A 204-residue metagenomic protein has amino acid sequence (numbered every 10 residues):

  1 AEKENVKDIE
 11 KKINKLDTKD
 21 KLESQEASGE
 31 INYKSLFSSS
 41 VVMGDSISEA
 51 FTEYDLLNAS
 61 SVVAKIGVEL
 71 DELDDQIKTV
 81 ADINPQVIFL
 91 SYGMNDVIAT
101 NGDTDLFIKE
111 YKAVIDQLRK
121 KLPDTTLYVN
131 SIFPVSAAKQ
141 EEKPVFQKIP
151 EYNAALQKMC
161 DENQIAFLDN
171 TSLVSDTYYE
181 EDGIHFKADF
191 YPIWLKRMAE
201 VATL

Functional and structural regions predicted by a protein language model:
A1, Q25, A50, N95-D96 (+5 more regions): Extracellular glycan-modifying ectodomains
A1-F37, E53: N-terminal secretory targeting modules
A27-E110: Conserved SGNH/GDSL esterase-like catalytic core that processes O-acyl groups on lipids and polysaccharides
F37-S39, I83-I88, L122-L127, N163-A166: Loop/turn elements at helix/coil->beta-strand transitions in domains of secreted/extracellular proteins
T52, G93, K112, D116-P123 (+3 more regions): Sec-exported extracytoplasmic/periplasmic mature domains
S91, N95, R119-I149, V174: Active-site segments of SGNH/GDSL-like serine hydrolases that catalyze O-acetyl group transfer/hydrolysis on lipids
T104-V114, V145-Y152: Charged helix-capping and loop-helix junction motifs
V135-L204: Catalytic His-Asp segment of secreted/periplasmic serine-dependent ester chemistry enzymes
